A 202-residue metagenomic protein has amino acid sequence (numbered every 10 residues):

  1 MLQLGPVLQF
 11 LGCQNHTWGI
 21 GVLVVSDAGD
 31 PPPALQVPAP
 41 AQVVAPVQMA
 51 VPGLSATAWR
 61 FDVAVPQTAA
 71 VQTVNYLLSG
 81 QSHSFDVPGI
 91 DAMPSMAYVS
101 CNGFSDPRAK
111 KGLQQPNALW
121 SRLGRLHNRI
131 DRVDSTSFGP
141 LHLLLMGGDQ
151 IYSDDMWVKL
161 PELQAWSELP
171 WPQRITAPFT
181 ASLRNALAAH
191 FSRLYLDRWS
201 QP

Functional and structural regions predicted by a protein language model:
M1-P202: Extended recognition/assembly regions associated with phosphoester-bond processing machinery
